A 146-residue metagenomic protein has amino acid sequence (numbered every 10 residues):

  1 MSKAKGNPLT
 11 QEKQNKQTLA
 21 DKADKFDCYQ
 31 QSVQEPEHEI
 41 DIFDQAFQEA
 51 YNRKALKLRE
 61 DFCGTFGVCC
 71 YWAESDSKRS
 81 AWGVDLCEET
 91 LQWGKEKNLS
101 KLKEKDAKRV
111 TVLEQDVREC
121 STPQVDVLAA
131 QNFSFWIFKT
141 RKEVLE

Functional and structural regions predicted by a protein language model:
E37-L56: Conserved alpha-helix/loop element of class I SAM-dependent methyltransferases that forms part of the SAM/SAH-binding
K54-G64: Conserved class I S-adenosyl-L-methionine
T65-K78: Conserved SAM-binding loop of SAM-dependent methyltransferases across substrates and taxa, primarily the Class I
S80-D85: Conserved SAM-binding motif I beta-strand of class I
C87-E89: Conserved SAM/SAH-binding beta-strand->alpha-helix loop
G94-K95: Conserved SAM-binding loop
L102-V117: Conserved SAM-binding strand-loop segment of SAM-dependent methyltransferases
I137-E146: A short, conserved alpha-helix within the catalytic core of class I
